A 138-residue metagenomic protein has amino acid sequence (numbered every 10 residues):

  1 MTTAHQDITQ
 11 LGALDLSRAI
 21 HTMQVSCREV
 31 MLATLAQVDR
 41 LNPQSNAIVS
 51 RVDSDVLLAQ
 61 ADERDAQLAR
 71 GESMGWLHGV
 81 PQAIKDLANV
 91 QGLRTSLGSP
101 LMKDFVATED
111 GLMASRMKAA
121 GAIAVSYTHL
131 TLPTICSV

Functional and structural regions predicted by a protein language model:
M1-Q60: An N-terminal boundary/leader segment
D15-L16, G71, L112-M113: Residues within well-ordered alpha-helices
D39-S45, G71, N89-T95: Secretory-pathway/luminal and periplasmic proteins that interact with or process carbohydrate-rich
D62-R64, N89: Glycine-rich loop at the start of a catalytic domain that most often binds anionic cofactors/ligands
R64-V80: Immediate post-signal peptide segment of exported/extracytoplasmic ligand-binding proteins
W76-L130: Short glycine/serine-rich loop/turn segments
H129-V138: Single conserved hydrophobic/aromatic residue that forms the stacking wall/gate of nucleotide- or nucleobase-binding
